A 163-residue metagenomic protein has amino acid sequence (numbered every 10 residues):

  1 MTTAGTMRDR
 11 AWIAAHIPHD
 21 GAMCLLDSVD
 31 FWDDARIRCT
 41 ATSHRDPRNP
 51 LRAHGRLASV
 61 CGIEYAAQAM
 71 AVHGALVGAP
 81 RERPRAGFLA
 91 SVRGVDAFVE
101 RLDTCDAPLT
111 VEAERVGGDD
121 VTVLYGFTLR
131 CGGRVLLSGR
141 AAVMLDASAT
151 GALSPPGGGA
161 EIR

Functional and structural regions predicted by a protein language model:
T2-G5, V72, T104-C105, T110 (+1 more regions): HotDog/MaoC-like acyl-thioester-processing domains
R10-D20, R83: Short aromatic-glycine motifs in intrinsically disordered, low-complexity regions
G21-A58: Catalytic strand-loop segment that frames the active site of acyl-thioester-processing enzymes
G21-M23, F88, D120-T122: Short solvent-exposed loop/turn micro-motifs enriched in small/polar/acidic residues
C24-D27, A90, V111-A113, G139: Small-residue-enriched segments and motifs
S28-F31, G94, V99, R115-G117 (+1 more regions): A residue-level detector for short acidic-glycine micro-motifs
A53-H73, G87, S91: Compact, glycine-rich, soluble single-domain proteins
V72-T110: Hydrophobic beta-strand-centered segment that forms part of the acyl-chain substrate-binding groove
